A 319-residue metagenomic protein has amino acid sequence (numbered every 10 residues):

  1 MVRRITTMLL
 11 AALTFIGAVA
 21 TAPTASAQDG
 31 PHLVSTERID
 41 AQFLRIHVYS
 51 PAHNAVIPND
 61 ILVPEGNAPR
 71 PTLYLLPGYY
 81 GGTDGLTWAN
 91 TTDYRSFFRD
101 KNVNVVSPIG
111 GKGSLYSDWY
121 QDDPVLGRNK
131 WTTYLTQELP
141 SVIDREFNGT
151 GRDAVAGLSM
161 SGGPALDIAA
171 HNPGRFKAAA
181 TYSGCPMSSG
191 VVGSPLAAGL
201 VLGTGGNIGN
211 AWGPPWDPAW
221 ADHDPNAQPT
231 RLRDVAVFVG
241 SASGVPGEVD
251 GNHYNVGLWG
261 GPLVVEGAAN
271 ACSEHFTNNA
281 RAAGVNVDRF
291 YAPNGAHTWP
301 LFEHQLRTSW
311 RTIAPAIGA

Functional and structural regions predicted by a protein language model:
M1-A27: Secretory targeting and sorting signals
A25-A319: Non-catalytic cap/lid and distal C-terminal segments of serine-dependent acyl enzymes
